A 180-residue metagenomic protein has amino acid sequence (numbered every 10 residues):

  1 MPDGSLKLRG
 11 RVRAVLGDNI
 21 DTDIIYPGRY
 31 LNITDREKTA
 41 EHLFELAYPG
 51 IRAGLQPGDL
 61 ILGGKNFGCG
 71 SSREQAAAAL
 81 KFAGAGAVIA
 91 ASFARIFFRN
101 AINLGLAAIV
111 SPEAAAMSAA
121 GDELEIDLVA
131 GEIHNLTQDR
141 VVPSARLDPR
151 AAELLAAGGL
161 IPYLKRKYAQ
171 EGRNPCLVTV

Functional and structural regions predicted by a protein language model:
M1-P27, P162-V180: N-terminal, positively charged, Ser/Thr/Ala/Gly-biased leader segments that form transit/presequence-like amphipathic
L8, D21, A120, V129 (+2 more regions): A generic structural signal for well-ordered coil/turn residues at beta-strand boundaries that shape enzyme active-site
N19, S71, G158-L160: Conformational gate/switch positions in structured elements
Y26-P27, L31-A130, V142, P149: Feature captures the catalytic cores and cofactor-binding loops of soluble hydro-lyases/lyases that act on carboxylate
H134-V180: Active-site/ligand-binding-proximal alpha/beta "capping" segment
